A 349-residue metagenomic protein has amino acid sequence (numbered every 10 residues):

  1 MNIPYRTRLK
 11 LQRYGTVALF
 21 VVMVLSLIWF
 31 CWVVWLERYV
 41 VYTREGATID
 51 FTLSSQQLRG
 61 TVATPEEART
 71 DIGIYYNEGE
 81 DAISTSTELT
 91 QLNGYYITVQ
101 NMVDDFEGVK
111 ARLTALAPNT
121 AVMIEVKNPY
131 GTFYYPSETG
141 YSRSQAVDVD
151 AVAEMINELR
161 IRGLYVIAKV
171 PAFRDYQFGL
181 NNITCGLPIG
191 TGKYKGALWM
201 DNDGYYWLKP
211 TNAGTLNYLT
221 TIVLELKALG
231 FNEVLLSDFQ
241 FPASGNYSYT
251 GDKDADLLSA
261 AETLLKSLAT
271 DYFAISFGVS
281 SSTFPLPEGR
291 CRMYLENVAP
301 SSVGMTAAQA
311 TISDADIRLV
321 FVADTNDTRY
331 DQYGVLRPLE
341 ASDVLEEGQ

Functional and structural regions predicted by a protein language model:
M1-Y14: N-terminal Lys/Arg-rich, disordered targeting/topogenic segments
G15-V33: Hydrophobic membrane-insertion alpha-helices, especially the h-region of bacterial N-terminal signal peptides
W32-V40, R44-G46, R290-Q349: Substrate-binding cleft of secreted/luminal carbohydrate-active enzymes
G73-E78, S84, N128-P171, S244-A274: Aromatic-lined substrate-binding rim segments of carbohydrate-active enzymes
I83-Q100, F173-L224: Active-site-adjacent "subsite" loops/lids of carbohydrate-active enzymes
Y96, Y165-R174, L235-S237, A255-A299 (+1 more regions): Aromatic-lined carbohydrate-recognition surfaces of secreted/lumenal glycan-active proteins
E107-F133, E225-S237, R290-M293: Catalytic domains of carbohydrate-active enzymes, especially glycoside hydrolases
A121-M123, V147-L198: Glycine-rich, aromatic-flanked loop segments that form ligand/cofactor-binding clefts across common enzyme folds
